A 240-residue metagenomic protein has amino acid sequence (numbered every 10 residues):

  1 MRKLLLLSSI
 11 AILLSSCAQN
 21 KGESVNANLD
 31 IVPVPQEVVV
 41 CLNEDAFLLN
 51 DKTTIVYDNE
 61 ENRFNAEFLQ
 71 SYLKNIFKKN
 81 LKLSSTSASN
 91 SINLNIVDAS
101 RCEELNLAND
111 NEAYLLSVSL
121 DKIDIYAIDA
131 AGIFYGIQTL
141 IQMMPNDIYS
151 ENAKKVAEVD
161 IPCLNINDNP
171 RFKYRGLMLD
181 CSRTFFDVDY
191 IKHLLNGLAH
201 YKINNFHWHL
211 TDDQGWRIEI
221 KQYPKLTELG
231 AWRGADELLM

Functional and structural regions predicted by a protein language model:
L4-L14: Sec-dependent N-terminal signal peptides
C17-F172: Acidic, contiguous N-terminal accessory segments
A127, R175-V188, L229, M240: The substrate-binding groove and active-site-proximal loops of carbohydrate-active enzymes, especially glycoside
P170, Q214-M240: Aromatic- and acidic-residue-enriched carbohydrate-binding clefts of CAZyme catalytic domains
F172-R175, K202-N204: Short, well-ordered coil/turn segments that N-cap beta-strands
D180-D213, R217-I220: A conserved hydrophobic secondary-structure block that centers on an alpha-helix together with its immediately flanking
